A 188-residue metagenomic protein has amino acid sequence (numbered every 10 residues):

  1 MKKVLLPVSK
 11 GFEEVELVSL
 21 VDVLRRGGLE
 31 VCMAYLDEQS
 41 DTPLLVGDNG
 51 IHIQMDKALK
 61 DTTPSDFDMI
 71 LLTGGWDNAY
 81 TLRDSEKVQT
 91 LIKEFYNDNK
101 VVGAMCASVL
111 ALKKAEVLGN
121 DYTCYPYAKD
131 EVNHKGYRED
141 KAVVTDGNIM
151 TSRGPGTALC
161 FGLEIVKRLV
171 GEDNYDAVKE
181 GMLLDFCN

Functional and structural regions predicted by a protein language model:
M1-D98, A111-K114, E131-D140, N148-N188: Extended, subdomain-level signal for the structured scaffold at the beginning of enzyme domains
P7, L71, G103-A104, T123 (+1 more regions): Conserved beta-strand segments that form the floor/walls of ligand-binding pockets within enzyme and binding domains
C32-Y35, V102-C106, G119-P126: Short, hydrophobic beta-strand segments that form beta-sheet elements in well-ordered domains
G119, T123-E139, V143: Active-site oxyanion/phosphate-handling segment shared across diverse enzymes
